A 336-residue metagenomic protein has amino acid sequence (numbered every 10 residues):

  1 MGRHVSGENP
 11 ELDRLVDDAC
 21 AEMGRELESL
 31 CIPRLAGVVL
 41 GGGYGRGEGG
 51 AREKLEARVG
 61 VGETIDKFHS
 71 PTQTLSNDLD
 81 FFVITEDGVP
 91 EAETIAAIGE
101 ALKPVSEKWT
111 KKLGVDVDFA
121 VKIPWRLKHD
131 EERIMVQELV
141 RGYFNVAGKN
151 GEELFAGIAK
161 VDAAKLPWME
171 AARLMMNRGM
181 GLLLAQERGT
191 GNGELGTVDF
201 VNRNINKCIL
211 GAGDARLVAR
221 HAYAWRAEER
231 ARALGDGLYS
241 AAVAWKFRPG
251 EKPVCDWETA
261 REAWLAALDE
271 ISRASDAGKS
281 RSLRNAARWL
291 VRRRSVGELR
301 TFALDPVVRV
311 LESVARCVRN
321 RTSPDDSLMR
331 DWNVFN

Functional and structural regions predicted by a protein language model:
H4-L15, G99-A215, A219, A227-G237 (+2 more regions): Conserved NTP/Mg2+-binding pocket subregion across the NTase superfamily
L12, V16-C20, G88: A metal-dependent hydrolase signature that marks the N-terminal structural subdomain at the beginning of catalytic folds
D18-R34, A97, A101-K112: Generic non-transmembrane alpha-helical segments
G24-L79, I84-A92: Active-site nucleotide-donor binding segment shared across nucleotidyl transfer reactions
G88-A96, V146-K149: Short, polar/flexible loop-turn hinges at active-site or ligand-entry regions and domain interfaces
L238, A242-K246: Solvent-exposed interaction patches of small proteins and small membrane subunits
W289, S295-N336: C-terminal amphipathic alpha-helical interaction region
